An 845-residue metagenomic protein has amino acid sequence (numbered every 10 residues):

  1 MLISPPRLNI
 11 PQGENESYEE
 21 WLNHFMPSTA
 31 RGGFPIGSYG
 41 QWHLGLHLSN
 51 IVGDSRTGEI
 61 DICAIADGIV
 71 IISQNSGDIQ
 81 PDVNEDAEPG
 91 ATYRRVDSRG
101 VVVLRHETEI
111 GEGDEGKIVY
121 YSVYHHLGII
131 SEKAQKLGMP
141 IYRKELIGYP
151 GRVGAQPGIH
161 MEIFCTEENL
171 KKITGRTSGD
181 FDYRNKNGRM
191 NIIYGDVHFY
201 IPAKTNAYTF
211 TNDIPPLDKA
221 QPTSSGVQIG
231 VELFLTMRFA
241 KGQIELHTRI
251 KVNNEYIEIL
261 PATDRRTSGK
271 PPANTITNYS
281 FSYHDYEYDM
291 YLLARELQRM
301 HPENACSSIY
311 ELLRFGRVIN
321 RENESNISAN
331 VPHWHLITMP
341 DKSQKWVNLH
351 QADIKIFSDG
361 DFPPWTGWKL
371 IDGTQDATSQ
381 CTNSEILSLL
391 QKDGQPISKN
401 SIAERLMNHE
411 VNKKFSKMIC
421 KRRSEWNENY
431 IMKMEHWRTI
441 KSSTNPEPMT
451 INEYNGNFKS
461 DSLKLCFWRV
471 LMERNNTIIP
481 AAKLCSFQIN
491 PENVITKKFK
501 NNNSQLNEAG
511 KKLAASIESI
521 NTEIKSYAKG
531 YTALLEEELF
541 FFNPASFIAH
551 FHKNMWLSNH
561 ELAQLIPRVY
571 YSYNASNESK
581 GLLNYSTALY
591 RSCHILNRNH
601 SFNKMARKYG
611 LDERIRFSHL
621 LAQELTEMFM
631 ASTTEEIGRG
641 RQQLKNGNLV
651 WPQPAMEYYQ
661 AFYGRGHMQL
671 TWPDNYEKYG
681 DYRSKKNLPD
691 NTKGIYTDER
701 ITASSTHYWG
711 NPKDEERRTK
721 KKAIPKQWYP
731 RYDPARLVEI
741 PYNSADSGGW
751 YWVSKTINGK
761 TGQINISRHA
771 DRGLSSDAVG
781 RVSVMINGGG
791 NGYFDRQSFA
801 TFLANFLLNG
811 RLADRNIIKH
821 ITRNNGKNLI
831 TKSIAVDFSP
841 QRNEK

Functional and structural regions predicted by a protein language model:
M1-P35, Q41, E115, S131 (+5 more regions): Cell-wall glycan-active module
S28-A64, N75-A91, H160-I163: Short glycine/threonine/proline-enriched tight-turn/helix- or strand-capping micro-motif at secondary-structure
I36-S38, E59-D61, E85-V96, G113-E115 (+3 more regions): Short consensus segments that form the blades of beta-propeller domains, in both extracellular/periplasmic
H47, C63-A64, V102-R105, S122-H126 (+10 more regions): Structural recognition of the beta-strand scaffold that forms the well-ordered cores of secreted hydrolase catalytic
D54-E59, C63-A64, R105-L146, P150: Short histidine-centered loop motifs in beta-beta connectors
G68-V70: Conserved hydrophobic positions within beta-strands
D78-R105, A155-M161, P332-L336: Short aromatic-glycine-enriched beta-strand elements
E657-V753: Acidic, glycine-rich loop-and-strand cores that form catalytic or ligand-binding grooves in diverse globular domains
